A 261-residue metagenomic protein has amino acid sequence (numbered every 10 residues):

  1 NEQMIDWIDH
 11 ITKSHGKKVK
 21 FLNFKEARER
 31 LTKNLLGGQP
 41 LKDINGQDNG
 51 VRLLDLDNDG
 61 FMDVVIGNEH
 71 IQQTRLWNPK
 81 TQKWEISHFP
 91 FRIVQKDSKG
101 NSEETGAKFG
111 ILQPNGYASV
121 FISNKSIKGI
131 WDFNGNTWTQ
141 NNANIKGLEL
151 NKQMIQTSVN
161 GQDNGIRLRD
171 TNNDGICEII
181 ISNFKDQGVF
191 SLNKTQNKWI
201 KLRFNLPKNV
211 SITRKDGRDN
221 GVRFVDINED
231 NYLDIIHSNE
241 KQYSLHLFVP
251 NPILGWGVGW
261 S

Functional and structural regions predicted by a protein language model:
N1-F21: Catalytic grooves of carbohydrate-active enzymes
M4, E29-G46, W77-K108, W131-G161 (+2 more regions): Blade-edge motifs of beta-propeller repeat domains
L22-E29: Acidic carboxylate-rich catalytic motifs and surrounding loops in phosphoryl-/glycosyl-chemistry enzymes
G46-H70: Conserved small-residue-rich
N49-L56, E103-Y117, D163-T171, N220-I227 (+1 more regions): Beta-propeller blade termini
N58-G67, I111-N124, T171-N183, E229-S238: Acidic/hydrophobic-patterned starts of short beta strands in beta-sheet-rich repeat architectures
I71-R75, S126-D132, D186-S191, Q242-F248: Structural motif
